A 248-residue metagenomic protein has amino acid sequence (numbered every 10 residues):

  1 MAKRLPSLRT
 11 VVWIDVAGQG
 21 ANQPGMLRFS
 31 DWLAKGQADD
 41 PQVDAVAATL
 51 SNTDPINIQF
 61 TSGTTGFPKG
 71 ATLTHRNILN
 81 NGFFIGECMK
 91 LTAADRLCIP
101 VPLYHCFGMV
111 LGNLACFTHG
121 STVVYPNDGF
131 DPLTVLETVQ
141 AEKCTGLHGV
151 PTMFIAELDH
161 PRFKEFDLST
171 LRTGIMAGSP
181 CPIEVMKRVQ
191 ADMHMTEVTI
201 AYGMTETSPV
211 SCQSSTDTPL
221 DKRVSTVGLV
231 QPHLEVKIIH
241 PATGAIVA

Functional and structural regions predicted by a protein language model:
M1, K69-T72, I99, T122-G129 (+1 more regions): Short beta-strand->loop structural element characteristic of the AMP-binding/adenylate-forming
M1-D31: Structural core segment of the AMP-binding/adenylate-forming
L5-L8, W13, A34-F60, F67 (+1 more regions): Conserved pre-ATP/AMP-binding loop-to-beta segment of ANL
L33-A34, S121, L136, A141-G149 (+3 more regions): Gly/Ser/Thr-rich phosphate-binding loop
Q37-D40, N52, N57, A71-T92 (+3 more regions): Conserved structural elements of the adenylate-forming
L79-R96, C106-T145, H160: Conserved AMP-binding/adenylation subdomain of ANL enzymes
L229-H233, A245-A248: Conserved ATP/PPi-binding loop(s) of AMP-dependent carboxylate-activating enzymes
